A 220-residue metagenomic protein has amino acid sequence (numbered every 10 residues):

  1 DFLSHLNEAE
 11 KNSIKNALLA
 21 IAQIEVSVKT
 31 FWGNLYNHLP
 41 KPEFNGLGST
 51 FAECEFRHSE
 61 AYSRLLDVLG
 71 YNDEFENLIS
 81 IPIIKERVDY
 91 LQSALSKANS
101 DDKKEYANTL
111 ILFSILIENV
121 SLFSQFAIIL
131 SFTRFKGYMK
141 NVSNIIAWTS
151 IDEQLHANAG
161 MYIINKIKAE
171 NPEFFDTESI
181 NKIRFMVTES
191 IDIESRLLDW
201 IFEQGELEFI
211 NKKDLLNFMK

Functional and structural regions predicted by a protein language model:
D1-K220: Non-heme di-metal
